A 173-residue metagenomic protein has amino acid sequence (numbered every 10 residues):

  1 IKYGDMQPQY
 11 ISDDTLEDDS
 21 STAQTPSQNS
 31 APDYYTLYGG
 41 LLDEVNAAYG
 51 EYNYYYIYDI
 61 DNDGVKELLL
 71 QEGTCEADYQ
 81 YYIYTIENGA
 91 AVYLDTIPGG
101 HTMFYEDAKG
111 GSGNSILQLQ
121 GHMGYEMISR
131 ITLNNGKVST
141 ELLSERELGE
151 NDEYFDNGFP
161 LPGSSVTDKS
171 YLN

Functional and structural regions predicted by a protein language model:
I1-D19, G110-N173: Acidic, small-residue rich beta-repeat scaffolds with periodic aromatic anchors
I1-D61, S164-N173: Terminal domain-start segments
I1-K2, L68, E72, Y84: Gram-positive cell-envelope targeting signals
N46, E72-C75, Q120-H122: Short consensus segments that form the blades of beta-propeller domains, in both extracellular/periplasmic
E51-I60, T102-S115: Beta-propeller blade termini
N62-E72, S112-L117: Acidic/hydrophobic-patterned starts of short beta strands in beta-sheet-rich repeat architectures
A77-Y82, Y125-S129: Structural motif
Q80-F104: Extracellular C-terminal loop/segment signatures of secreted glycoproteins
